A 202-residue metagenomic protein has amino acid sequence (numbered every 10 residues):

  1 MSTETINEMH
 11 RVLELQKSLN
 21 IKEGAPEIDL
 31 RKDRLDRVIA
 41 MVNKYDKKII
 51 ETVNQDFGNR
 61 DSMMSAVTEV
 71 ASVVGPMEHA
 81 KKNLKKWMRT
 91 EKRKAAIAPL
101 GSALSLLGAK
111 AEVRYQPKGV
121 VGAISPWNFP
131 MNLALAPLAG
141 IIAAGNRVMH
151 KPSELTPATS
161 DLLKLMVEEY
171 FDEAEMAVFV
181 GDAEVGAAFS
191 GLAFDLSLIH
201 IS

Functional and structural regions predicted by a protein language model:
M1-A109: N-terminal Rossmann-like NAD(P)+-binding subdomain of aldehyde/semialdehyde dehydrogenases
R89, P99-S202: Rossmann-like NAD(P) dinucleotide-binding subdomain of oxidoreductase/dehydrogenase enzymes
